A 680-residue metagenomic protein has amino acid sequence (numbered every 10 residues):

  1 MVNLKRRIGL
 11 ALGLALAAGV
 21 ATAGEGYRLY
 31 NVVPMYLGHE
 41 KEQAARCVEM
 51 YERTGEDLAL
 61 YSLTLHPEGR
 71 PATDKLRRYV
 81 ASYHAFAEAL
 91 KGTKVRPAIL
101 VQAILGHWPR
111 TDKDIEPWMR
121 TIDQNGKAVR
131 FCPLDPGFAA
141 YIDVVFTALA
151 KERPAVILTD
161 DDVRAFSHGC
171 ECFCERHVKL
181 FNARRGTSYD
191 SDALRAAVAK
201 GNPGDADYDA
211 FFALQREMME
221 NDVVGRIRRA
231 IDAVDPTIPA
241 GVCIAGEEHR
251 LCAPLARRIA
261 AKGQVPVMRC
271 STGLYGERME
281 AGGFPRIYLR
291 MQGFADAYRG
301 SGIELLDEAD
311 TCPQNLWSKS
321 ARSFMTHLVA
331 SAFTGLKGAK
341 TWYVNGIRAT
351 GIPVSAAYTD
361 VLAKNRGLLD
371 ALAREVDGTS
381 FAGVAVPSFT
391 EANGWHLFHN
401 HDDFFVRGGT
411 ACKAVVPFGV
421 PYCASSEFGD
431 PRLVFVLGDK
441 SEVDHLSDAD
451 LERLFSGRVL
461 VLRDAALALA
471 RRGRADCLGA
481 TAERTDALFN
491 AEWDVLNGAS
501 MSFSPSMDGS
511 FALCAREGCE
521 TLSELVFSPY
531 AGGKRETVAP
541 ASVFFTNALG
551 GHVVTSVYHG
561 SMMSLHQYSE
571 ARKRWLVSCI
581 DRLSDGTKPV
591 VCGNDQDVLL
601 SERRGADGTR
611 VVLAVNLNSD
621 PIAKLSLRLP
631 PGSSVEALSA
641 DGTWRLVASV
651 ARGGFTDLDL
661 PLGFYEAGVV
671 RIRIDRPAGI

Functional and structural regions predicted by a protein language model:
G9-G19: Bacterial N-terminal signal peptides
R28-H39, L65-V80, Q124-D143, G204-N221 (+6 more regions): The substrate-binding groove and active-site-proximal loops of carbohydrate-active enzymes, especially glycoside
Y36-R53, P136-L149, C252-R258, S320-S331: Short, acidic/polar
E42-E68, A148-V156, P266-M268, T326-A339 (+1 more regions): Catalytic domains of carbohydrate-active enzymes, especially glycoside hydrolases
T54, S62, A155, D160 (+10 more regions): Hydrophobic targeting/anchoring helices
E56-A59, A81-N125, V156-F166, T237-G241: Glycine-rich, aromatic-flanked loop segments that form ligand/cofactor-binding clefts across common enzyme folds
R96-E152, S167-G169, H177, F181 (+2 more regions): Active-site-adjacent "subsite" loops/lids of carbohydrate-active enzymes
V406-R407, Y422, S426-E427, G438-I680: A conserved amphipathic helix/loop scaffold that creates a polar/acidic microenvironment used either to coordinate
